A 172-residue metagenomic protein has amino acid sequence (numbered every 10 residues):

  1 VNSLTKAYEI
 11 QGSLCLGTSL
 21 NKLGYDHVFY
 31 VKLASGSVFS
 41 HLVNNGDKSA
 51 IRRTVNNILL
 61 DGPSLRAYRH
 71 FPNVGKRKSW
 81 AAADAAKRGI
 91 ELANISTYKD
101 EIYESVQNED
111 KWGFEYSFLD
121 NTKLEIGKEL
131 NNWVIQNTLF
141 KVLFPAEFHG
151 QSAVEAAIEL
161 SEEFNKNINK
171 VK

Functional and structural regions predicted by a protein language model:
N2-L16, A50-G62: Short, charged, amphipathic alpha-helices and their helix-cap/turn boundaries
E9-G36, A82: Aromatic-lined, polymer-binding surfaces characteristic of secreted/periplasmic polysaccharide-degrading enzymes
Y30-L33, S37-K172: Functionally critical mobile loop/hinge segments
